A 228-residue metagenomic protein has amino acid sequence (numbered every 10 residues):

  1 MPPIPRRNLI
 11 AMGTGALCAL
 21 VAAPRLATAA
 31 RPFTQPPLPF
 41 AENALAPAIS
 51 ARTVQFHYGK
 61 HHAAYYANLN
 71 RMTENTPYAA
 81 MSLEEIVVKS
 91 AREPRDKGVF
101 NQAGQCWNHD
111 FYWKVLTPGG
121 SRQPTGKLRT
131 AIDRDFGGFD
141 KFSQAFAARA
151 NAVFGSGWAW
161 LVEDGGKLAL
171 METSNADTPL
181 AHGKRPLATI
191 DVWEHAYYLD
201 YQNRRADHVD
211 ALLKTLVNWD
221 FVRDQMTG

Functional and structural regions predicted by a protein language model:
M1-L17: N-terminal secretory signal peptides and thylakoid transit peptides that target proteins across membranes
L20: Nuclease and nuclease-like effector domains acting on nucleic acids or nucleotide cofactors
A23-I49: C-terminal segment of N-terminal export signals and the immediately downstream linker at the start of the mature
P32, L38, K60, Y66 (+2 more regions): All-alpha RGS (Regulator of G-protein Signaling) helical domain and cognate RGS-like helical scaffolds
P47-H61, E84-W107, N175-T178, H182-I190: Alpha-helical scaffold segments that form or flank carboxylate-/histidine-based iron centers
A148-N203, V209-D220: An amphipathic alpha-helical core segment
